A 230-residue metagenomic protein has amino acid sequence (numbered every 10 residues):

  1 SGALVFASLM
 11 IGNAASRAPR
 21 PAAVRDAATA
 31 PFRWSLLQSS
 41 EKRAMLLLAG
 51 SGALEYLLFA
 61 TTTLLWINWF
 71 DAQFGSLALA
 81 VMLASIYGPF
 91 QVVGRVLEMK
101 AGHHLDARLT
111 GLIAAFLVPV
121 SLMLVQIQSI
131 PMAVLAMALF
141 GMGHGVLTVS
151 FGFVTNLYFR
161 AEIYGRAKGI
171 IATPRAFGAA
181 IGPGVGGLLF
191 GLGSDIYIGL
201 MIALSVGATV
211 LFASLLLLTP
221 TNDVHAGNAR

Functional and structural regions predicted by a protein language model:
S1, L188-G207, L218: A membrane-interface helix-boundary motif in multi-pass transporters
S1-D26, V210-L216: C-terminal membrane-cytosol helix-exit motif in multi-pass small-molecule transporters
R20-M45: Juxtamembrane intracellular "pre-TM" segments in multi-pass secondary transporters
Q38-M99: Extracytoplasmic gate region of multi-pass secondary transporters
G94-D106, F190: Helix-to-loop junctions at the C-terminal end of transmembrane segments in multipass secondary transporters
L109-M123: Structural signature of the two symmetry-related core transmembrane helices
V146-F159: Intracellular juxtamembrane helix-capping segments at the cytosolic ends of symmetry-related transmembrane helices
A161-S194: A late C-terminal transmembrane helix in Major Facilitator Superfamily
